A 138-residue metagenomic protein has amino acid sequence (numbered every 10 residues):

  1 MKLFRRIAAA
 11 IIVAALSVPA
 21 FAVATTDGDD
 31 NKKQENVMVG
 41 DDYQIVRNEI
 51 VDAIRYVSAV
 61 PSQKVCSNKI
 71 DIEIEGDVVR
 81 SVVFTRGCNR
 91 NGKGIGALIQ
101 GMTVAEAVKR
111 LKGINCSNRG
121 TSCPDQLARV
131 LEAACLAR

Functional and structural regions predicted by a protein language model:
M1, D30-K32: Generic cytosolic/nucleocytoplasmic N-terminal low-complexity/intrinsically disordered segments
M1-A8: Bacterial N-terminal signal peptides that target proteins for export
K2, Q44, D52, A105-K109: Polar/charged alpha-helical tracts
A8-A9, I50, S122: Sequence-pattern detector for short linear motifs and compositional/periodic biases rather than a specific fold
A10-P19: Bacterial N-terminal signal peptides
A20-D29: Sec-dependent signal peptide cleavage junction
K32-E75: Structured beta-strand/loop patches that form or line metal/cofactor-binding pockets in enzymes
P61-R138: Active-site- and interface-proximal helix/loop "cap" or "latch" segments in soluble metabolic and energy-transducing
